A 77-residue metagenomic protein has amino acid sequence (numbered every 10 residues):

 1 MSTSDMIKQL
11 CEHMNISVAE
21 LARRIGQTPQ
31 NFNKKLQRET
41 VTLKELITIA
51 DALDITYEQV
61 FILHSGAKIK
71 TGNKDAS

Functional and structural regions predicted by a protein language model:
M1-M14, E20: A short, Lys/Arg-rich alpha-helix, primarily the initiator
I7, V18, P29, L43-L46: Helix-turn-helix DNA-binding elements, focusing on the entry/boundary residues of the two helices that contact DNA
Q9-E12, K34, V60-S77: Short, charged recognition helix plus adjacent turn of helix-turn-helix-like nucleic-acid-binding domains
E12, R23, D51: Alpha-helical residues within the helix-turn-helix
N15-N33: Short alpha-helical DNA-recognition segment
T28, E39-T40, A67: The DNA-recognition helices of helix-turn-helix-type DNA-binding domains
N33-K44, T48: Amphipathic, hydrophobic secondary-structure cores in small proteins
K44-Q59: DNA major-groove recognition helix of helix-turn-helix/homeodomain DNA-binding modules
